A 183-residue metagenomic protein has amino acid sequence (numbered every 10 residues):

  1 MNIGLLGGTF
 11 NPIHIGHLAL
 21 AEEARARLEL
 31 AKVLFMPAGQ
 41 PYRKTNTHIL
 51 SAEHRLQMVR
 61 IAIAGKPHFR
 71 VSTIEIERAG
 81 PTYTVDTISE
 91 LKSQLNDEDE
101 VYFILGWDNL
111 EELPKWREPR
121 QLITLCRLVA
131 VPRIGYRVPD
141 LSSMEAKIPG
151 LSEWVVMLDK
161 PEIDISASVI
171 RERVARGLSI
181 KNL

Functional and structural regions predicted by a protein language model:
M1-L183: Nucleotidyltransferase catalytic core that binds NTPs
